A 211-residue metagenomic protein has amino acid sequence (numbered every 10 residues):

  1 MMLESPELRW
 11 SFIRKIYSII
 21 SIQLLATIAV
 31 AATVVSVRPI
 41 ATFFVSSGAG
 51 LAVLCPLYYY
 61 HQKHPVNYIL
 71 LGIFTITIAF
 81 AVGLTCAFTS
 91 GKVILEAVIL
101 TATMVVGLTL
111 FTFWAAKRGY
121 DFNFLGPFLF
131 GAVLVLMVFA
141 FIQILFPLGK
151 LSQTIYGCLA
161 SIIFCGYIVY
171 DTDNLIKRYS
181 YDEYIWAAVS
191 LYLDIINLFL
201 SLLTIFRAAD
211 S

Functional and structural regions predicted by a protein language model:
M1-S211: A hydrophobic alpha-helical transmembrane-helix feature that marks the membrane cores and membrane-interface segments
